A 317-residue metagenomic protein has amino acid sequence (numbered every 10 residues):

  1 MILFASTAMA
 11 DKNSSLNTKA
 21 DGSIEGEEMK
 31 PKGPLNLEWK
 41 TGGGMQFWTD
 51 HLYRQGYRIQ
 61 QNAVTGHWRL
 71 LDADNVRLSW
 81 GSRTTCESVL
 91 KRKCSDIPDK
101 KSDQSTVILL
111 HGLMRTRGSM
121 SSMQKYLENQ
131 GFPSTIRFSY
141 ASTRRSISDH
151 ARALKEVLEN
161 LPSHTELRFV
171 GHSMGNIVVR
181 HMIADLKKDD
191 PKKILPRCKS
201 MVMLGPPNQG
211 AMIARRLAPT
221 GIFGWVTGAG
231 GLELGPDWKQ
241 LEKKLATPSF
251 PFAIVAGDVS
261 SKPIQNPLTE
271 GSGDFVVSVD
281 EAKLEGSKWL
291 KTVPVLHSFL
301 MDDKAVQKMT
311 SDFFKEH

Functional and structural regions predicted by a protein language model:
M1-F4: Bacterial N-terminal signal peptides
A8-L109, T116-S121, K125-Q130, I136 (+1 more regions): Flexible, membrane-associating and regulatory peripheral segments of lipid-active enzymes
D21-G22, G26-N36, T247-H317: C-terminal catalytic-base region of ester-bond hydrolases, centering on the histidine of the charge-relay
L109-H111, E128, S134-S249: Serine-dependent carboxylesterase/thioesterase catalytic core of lipase-like alpha/beta-hydrolase/SGNH enzymes
M114-R115, A141-T143, N208-Q209, D258-S261 (+1 more regions): Short, solvent-exposed loop/turn segments at secondary-structure junctions
G118, R145, M301: Residues that form or flank phosphate/diphosphate-binding pockets in enzymes that use nucleotide phosphates
S119-M120, D149-H150, L268, V306: Residues at alpha-helix caps and immediate loop-helix transition turns in enzyme cores, especially N- and C-cap
S121, R152, E156, K308 (+1 more regions): Short, contiguous clusters of charged residues that form electrostatic/catalytic patches at enzyme active sites, used
